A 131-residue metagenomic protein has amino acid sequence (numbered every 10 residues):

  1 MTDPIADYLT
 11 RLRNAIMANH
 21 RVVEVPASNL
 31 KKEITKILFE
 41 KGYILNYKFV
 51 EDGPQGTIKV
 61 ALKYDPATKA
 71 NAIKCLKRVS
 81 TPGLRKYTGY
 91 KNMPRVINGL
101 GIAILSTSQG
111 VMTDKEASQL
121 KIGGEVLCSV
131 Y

Functional and structural regions predicted by a protein language model:
M1-Y131: Core subunits and conserved enzymes of cellular information-processing and envelope-translocation systems across
